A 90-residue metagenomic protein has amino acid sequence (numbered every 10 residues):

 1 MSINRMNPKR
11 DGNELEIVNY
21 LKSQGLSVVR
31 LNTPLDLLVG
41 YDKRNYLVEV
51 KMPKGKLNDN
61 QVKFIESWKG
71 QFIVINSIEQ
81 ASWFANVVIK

Functional and structural regions predicted by a protein language model:
M1-K90: Catalytic phosphate/metal-binding cores of nucleic-acid and nucleotide-processing enzymes, i.e., regions that mediate
